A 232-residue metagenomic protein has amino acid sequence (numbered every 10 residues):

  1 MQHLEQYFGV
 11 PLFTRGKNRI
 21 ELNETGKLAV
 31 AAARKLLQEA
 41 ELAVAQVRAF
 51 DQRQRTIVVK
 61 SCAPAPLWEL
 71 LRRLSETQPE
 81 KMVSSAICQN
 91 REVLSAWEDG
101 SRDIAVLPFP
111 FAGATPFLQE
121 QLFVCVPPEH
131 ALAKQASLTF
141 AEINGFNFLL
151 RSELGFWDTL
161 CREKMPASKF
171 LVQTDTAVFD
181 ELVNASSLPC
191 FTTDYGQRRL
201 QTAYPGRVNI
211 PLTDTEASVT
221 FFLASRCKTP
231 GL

Functional and structural regions predicted by a protein language model:
H3-L22, E41: A short LG(V/I)-centered, amphipathic sequence patch enriched for acidic residue(s) preceding the LG motif
Y7-V10, A29-D51: Alpha-helical linker/hinge and terminal dimerization helices associated with HTH transcriptional regulators
R53-F111: Central regulatory/effector-binding core of bacterial HTH transcription factors
L67-L70, F140, N144-S168, R198: Secondary-structure junction motif
K81-Q89, P108, L150-R151, A167-V178: Short beta-strand-to-loop elements that line the ligand-binding cleft of bilobed periplasmic-binding protein-like
G113-Q121, A177-T229: Beta-alpha-beta core module
A114-L122, V126-F148: Flexible hinge/capping segments at coil-to-helix
E129-L138, T215-A217, C227-L232: Short helix-loop capping/hinge motifs at secondary-structure junctions, enriched in acidic/polar residues
